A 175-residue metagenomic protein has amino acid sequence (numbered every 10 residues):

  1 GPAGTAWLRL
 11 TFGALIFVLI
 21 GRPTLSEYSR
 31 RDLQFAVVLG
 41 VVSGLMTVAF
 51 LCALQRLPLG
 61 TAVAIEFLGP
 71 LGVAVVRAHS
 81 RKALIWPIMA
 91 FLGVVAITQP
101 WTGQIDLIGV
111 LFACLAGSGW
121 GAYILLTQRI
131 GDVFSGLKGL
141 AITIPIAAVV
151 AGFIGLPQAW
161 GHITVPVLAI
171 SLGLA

Functional and structural regions predicted by a protein language model:
G1-G13, A122-I146: Juxtamembrane helix-loop-helix junctions in multi-pass membrane proteins
G4-F12, S43, T47, L51-R81 (+1 more regions): Specific alpha-helical transmembrane segments that line the substrate/conduction pathway and gating interfaces
L8, V38-L39, I65, I85 (+3 more regions): Hydrophobic core positions of alpha-helical segments in small-molecule transporters and transporter systems
A14, A36, G40, G44 (+10 more regions): Small-residue faces within membrane-embedded alpha-helices
A14-V38, H79-I85, T102-I108, V133-L137 (+1 more regions): Membrane-interface interhelical linkers
F17, L68, K82-W101, A116 (+1 more regions): Hydrophobic transmembrane alpha-helices of multi-pass small-molecule transport proteins
L19, C52, R56, V75 (+3 more regions): Membrane-interface helix caps of multi-pass small-molecule transporters
G21-A62, E66, L92, A96 (+2 more regions): Specific transmembrane alpha-helical segments of multi-pass solute transporters/efflux pumps, especially DMT/EamA
